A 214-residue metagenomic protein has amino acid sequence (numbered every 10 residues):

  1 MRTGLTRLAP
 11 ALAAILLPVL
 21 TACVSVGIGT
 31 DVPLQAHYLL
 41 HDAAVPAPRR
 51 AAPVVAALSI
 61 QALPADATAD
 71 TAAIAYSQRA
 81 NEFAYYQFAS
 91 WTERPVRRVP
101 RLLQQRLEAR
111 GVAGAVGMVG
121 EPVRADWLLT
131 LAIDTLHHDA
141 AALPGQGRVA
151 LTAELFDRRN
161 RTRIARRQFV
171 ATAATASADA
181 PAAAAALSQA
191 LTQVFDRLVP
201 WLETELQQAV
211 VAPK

Functional and structural regions predicted by a protein language model:
M1-I15: Bacterial N-terminal signal peptides that target proteins for export
V19-A22: C-terminal motif of bacterial Sec signal peptides marking the signal peptidase cleavage site
V24-P48, R110-N160: Surface-exposed short loop/turn segments
V24-V96, E205-K214: A structural "domain/chain start" motif
V54-A56, D70-A72, R79, Q87 (+4 more regions): Envelope-exposed proteins and targeting segments
I60, L103, L131, L151-A153 (+1 more regions): Buried hydrophobic packing residues in well-ordered domains
N81-S90, R159-P200: Short secondary-structure boundary motifs at beta->alpha junctions and helix caps
Q104-V112, V199-Q207: Sec-exported extracytoplasmic/periplasmic mature domains
